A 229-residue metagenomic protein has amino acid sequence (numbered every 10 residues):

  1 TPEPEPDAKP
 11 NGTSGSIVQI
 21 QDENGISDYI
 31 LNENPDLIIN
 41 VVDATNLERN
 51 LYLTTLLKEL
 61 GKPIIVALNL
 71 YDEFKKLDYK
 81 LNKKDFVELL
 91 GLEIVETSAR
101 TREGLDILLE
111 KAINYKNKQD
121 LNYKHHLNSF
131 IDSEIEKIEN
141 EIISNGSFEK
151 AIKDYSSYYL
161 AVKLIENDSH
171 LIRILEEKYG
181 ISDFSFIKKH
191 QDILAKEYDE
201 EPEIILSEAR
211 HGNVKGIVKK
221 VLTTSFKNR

Functional and structural regions predicted by a protein language model:
T1-E3, E33-P35, L194-A195: Gly-rich Lys/Arg/Thr-decorated short loops/hinges at beta-loop-alpha junctions or inter-strand turns that position
T1-P2, V42, T97-R100: A short hydrophobic beta-strand->loop->alpha-helix junction that borders the nucleotide-binding pocket of P-loop NTPases
T1-Q19, A44: Switch II (G3) loop of P-loop NTPases
P4-D7, L47-R49, E73-L77, R102-I107 (+1 more regions): Switch/connector loops and helix/strand junctions flanking conserved nucleotide-binding motifs in nucleotide-processing
V18, D22-G25, N34, R49-L53 (+6 more regions): Helical mechanochemical/support elements of P-loop NTPase systems and associated helical scaffolds
Q21-V95: Conserved C-terminal guanine-recognition region of P-loop GTPase G domains, centered on the G4
D72-L127: Canonical P-loop GTPase G-domain recognition
G91, K118-R229: Extended helical scaffolds that flank P-loop GTPase cores
